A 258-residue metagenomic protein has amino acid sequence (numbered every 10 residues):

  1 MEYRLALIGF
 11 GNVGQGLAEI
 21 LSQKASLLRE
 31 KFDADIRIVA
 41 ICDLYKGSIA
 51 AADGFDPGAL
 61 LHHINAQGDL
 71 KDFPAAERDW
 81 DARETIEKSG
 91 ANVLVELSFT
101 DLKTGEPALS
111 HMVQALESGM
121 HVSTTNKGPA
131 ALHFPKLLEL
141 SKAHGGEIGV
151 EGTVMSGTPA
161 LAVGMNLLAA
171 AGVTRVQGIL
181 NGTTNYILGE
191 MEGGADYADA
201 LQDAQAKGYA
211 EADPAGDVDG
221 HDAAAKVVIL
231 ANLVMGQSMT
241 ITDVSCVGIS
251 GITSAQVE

Functional and structural regions predicted by a protein language model:
M1-E117: N-terminal glycine-/serine-/threonine-rich beta1-alpha1-beta2 phosphate-ribose binding loop of Rossmann-like
I8, N12, G16, I36 (+10 more regions): Conserved active-site and cofactor/substrate-binding residues in soluble primary-metabolism enzymes
L17-E19, A50-D56, F134-L137, P159-V163 (+1 more regions): Short acidic, glycine/serine/threonine-rich loops at helix termini
I41, V93-E96, S123-T125, I148-G152 (+1 more regions): General beta-strand structural signal in soluble alpha/beta enzymes
F99-S118, T125-M165: Rossmann-fold NAD(P)-binding glycine/threonine-rich loop
K142-A212, D217, H221-D222: Rossmann-like NAD(P)H-binding beta-loop-alpha module
E190, L201-E258: Substrate-binding/catalytic subdomain of NAD(P)-dependent oxidoreductase enzymes
